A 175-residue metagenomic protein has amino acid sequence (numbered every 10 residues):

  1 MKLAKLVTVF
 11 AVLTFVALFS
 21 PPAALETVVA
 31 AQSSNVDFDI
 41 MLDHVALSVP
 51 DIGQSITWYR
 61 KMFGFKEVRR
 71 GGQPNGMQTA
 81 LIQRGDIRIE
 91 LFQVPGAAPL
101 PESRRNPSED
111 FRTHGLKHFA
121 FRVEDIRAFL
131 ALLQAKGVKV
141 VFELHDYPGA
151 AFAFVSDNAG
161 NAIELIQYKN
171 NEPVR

Functional and structural regions predicted by a protein language model:
M1-K5: Positively charged n-region of N-terminal signal peptides that target proteins for export
T8-P22: Bacterial N-terminal signal peptides
L25-L42, K66-A120, L130-S156, K169-R175: Vicinal oxygen chelate
A46-S48, A120-R122: Residues within well-ordered beta-strands of beta-sheet-rich folds
S55-R60, L133, G160: Conserved active-site tyrosine of GNAT-family acetyltransferases
L165: Short glycine-/small-residue motifs
